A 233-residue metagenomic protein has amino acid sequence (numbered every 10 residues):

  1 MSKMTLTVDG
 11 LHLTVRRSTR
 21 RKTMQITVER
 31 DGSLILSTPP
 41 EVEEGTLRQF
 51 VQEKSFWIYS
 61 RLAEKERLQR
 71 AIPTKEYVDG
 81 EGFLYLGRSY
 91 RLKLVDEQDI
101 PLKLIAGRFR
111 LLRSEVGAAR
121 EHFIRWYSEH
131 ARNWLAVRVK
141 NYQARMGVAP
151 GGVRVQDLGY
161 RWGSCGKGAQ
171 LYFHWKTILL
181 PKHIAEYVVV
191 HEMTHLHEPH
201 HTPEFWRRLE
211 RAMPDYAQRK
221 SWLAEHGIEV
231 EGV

Functional and structural regions predicted by a protein language model:
M1-Y187, L196-V233: Active-site-proximal or metal-binding-adjacent scaffold patches in catalytic folds
E192: Walker B catalytic acidic pair
